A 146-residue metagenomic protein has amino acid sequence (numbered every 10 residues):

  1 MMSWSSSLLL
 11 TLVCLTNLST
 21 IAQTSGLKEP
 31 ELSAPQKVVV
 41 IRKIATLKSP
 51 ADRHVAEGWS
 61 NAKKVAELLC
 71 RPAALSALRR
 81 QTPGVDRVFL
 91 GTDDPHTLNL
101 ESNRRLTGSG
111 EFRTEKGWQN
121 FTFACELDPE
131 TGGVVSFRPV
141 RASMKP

Functional and structural regions predicted by a protein language model:
M2-W4, I21-P146: Mitochondrial intermembrane space
S3-T11: Sec-dependent signal peptide recognition, specifically the positively charged N-region followed immediately by
L15-I21: N-terminal signal peptide c-region/cleavage motif recognized by signal peptidases
